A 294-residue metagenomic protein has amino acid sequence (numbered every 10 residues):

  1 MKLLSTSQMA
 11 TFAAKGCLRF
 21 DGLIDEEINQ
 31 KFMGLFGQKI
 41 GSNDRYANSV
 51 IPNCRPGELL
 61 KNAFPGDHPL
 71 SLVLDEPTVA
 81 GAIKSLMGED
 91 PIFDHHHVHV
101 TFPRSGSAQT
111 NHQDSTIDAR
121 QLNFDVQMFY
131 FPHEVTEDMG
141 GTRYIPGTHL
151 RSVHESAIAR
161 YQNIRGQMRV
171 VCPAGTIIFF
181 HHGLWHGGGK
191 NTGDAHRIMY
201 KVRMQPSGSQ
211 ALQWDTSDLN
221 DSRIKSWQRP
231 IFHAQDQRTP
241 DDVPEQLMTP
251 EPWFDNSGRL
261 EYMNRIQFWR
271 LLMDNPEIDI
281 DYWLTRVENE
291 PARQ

Functional and structural regions predicted by a protein language model:
M1-K15, D21-D118: Non-heme Fe(II)-dependent double-stranded beta-helix
F20, Y130, I178-F180: Short hydrophobic-aromatic micro-motifs
D25-E26, H99-T101, T116, V135-E137 (+3 more regions): Short, solvent-exposed loop/turn segments at secondary-structure junctions
H96-V98, M128-Y130, Y200-M204: A structural signal for short, well-ordered beta-strand segments
S107-V171, S209-D218: Catalytic core of non-heme Fe(II) oxygenases with the double-stranded beta-helix
N163-A174, W227-D236: A conserved mid-domain beta-alpha-beta active-site/ligand-binding segment of alpha/beta enzyme cores
C172-H186: Conserved metal-binding segment of the jelly-roll/cupin
L184, G189-Q294: Non-heme Fe(II)/2-oxoglutarate
